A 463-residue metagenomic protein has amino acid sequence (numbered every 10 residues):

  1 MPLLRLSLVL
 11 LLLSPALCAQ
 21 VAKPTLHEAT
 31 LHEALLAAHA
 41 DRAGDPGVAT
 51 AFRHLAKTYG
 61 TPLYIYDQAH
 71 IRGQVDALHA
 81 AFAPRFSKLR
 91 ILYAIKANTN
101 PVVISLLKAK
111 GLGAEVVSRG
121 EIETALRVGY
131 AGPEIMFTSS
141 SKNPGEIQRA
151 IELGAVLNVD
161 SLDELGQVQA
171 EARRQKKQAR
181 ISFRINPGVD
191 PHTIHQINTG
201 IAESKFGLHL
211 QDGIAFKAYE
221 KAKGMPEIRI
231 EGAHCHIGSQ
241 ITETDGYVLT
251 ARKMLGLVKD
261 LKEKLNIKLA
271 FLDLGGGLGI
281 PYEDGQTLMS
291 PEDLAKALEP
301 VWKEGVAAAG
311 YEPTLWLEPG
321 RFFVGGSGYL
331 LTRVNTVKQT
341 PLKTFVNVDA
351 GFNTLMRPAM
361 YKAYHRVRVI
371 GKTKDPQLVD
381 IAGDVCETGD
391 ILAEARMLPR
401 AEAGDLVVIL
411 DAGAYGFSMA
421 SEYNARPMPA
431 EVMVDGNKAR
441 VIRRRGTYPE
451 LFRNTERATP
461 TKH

Functional and structural regions predicted by a protein language model:
M1-V9: Sec-dependent signal peptide recognition, specifically the positively charged N-region followed immediately by
S14-A16: N-terminal signal peptide c-region/cleavage motif recognized by signal peptidases
Q20-R173, K177-R180, F216, M225 (+3 more regions): A charged N-terminal "starter" segment
I71, K96, S118, A150 (+6 more regions): Conserved, mostly hydrophobic/aromatic
A97-T99, G120-E121, S141-N143, S161-D163 (+6 more regions): Active-site-proximal loop/turn and secondary-structure-junction residues that shape catalytic pockets, frequently
V103-I104, R127-V128, I147-E152, V168-E171 (+6 more regions): Short acidic, glycine/serine/threonine-rich loops at helix termini
G188-T336, N424-R426, D435: Active-site loop/helix belt of alpha/beta enzymes
K303-V306, G310-H463: Charged (often Lys/Glu-rich) extended helix/loop segments that serve as interaction or gating elements
